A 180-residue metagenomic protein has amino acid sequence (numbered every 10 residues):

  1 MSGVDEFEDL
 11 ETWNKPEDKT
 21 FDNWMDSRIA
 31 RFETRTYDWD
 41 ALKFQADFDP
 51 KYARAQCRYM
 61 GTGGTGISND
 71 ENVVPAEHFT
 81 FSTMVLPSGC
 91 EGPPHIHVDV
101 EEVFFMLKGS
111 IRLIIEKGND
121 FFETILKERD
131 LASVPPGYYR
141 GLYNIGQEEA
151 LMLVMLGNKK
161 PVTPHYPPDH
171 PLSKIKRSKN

Functional and structural regions predicted by a protein language model:
M1-H78, H170, S178-N180: A short, N-terminal "cap"/entry segment at the start of jelly-roll beta-barrel domains of the cupin/DSBH fold
S2-T20, T124, Y139-N180: Double-stranded beta-helix
G61-D70, T80-V98, P136: Conserved short histidine dyad/triad with adjacent acidic residue
N69-P75, G92-V98, I115, E123-I125 (+1 more regions): Short histidine-centered beta-strand/loop micro-motifs that create catalytic or ligand/metal-coordination sites
T83-M84, H95-I96, E101-M106, T124 (+1 more regions): His/acidic/aromatic-lined binding-pocket segments of jelly-roll/cupin-type domains and related regulatory beta-sandwich
S88, D99-R112, K117: Glycine- and acidic-residue-biased ligand/ion/polar-headgroup-sensing regions
E91-P93, R112, L131-A132, P136-G141: Histidine-centered metal-chelating micro-motifs
K117-P136: Short acidic-glycine-tyrosine-enriched beta hairpin
